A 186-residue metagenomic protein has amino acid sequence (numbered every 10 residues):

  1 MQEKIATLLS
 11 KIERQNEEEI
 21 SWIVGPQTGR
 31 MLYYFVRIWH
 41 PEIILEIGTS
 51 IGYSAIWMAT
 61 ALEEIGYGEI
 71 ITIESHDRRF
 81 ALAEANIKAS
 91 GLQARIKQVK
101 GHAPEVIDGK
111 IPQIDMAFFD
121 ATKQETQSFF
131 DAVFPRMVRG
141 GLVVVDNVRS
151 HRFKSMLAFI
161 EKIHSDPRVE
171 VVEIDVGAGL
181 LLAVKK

Functional and structural regions predicted by a protein language model:
M1-M116, K123-V144, R149-K186: A short alpha-helical cap/connector motif
